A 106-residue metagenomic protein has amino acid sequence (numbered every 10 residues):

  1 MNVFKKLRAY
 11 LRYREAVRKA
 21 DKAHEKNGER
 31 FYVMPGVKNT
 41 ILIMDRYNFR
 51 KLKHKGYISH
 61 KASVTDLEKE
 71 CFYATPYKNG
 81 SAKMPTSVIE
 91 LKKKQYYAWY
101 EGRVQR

Functional and structural regions predicted by a protein language model:
M1, Y13, K22, Y32-M34 (+3 more regions): Generic hydrophobic secondary-structure signal
N2-Y13, C71-V88, W99-E101, Q105-R106: A short, exposed loop/beta-hairpin motif centered on an aromatic-Gly-Thr core
F4, N27-Y32, I58-H60: Generic detector of bulky aromatic hydrophobic side chains
R8-R30, V64: A short, charged, amphipathic alpha-helix used as a generic interaction element across diverse proteins
E25-N39, R106: Short glycine-rich, low-complexity/disordered patches
V37-S87: Acidic, low-complexity, intrinsically disordered interaction modules
